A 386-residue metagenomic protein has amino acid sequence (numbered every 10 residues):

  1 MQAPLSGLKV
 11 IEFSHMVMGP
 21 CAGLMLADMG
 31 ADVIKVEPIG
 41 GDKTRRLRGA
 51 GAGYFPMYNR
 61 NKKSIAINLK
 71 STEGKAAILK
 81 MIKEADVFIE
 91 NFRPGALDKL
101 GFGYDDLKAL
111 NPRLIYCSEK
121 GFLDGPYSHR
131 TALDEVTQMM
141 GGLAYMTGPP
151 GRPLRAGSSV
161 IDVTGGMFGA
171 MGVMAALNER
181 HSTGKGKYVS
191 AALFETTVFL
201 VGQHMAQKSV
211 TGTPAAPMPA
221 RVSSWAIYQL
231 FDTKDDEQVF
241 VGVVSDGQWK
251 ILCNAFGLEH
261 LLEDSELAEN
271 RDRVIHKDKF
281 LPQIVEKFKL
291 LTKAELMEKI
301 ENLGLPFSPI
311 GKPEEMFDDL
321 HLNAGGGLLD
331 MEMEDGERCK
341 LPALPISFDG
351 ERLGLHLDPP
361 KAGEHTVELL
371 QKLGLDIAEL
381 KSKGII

Functional and structural regions predicted by a protein language model:
M1-G172, A176-S182, K361, V367-I386: N-terminal helix-loop segment corresponding to the beta1-alpha1 unit of nucleotide/adenylate-binding folds
G40, G121-L123, L193-V198, D235-E237 (+2 more regions): Glycine-rich beta-alpha junction loops
A144, G166-G186, F199-T211, C253-H260: Oxidoreductase and adenylate-handling cofactor-binding alpha/beta cores
P150-S158, H181-T197, A216-S223, S265-A268 (+1 more regions): Conserved Rossmann-fold dehydrogenase catalytic segment
S159-M174, L193-V201, V244, Q248: Mid-domain beta-loop-alpha active-site segment that forms a flexible, acidic cofactor/metal-binding surface
I227-L303, F307: Aromatic-enriched alpha-helical interface/lid elements that frame and gate functional surfaces
E301-G325: Conserved PLP cofactor-binding pocket of PLP-dependent enzymes
M333-K381: Flexible, small-/acidic-enriched active-site or ligand-binding loops
